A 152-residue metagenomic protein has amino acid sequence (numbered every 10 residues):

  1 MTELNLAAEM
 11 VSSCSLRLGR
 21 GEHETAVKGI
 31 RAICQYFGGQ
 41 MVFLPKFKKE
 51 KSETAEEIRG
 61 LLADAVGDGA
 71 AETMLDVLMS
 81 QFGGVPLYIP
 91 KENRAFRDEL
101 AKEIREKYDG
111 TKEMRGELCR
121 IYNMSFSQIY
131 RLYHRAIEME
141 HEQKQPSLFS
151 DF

Functional and structural regions predicted by a protein language model:
M1-L61, V77-M79, G84-V85: DNA-contacting interfaces and partner/effector-binding or oligomerization modules in DNA-centric proteins
G39-F47, M79-E103, F149-D151: Short, Lys/Arg-enriched anionic-surface-contact patches
A55, F96-E113: Short, amphipathic alpha-helical "recognition" segments used to contact nucleic acids or chromatin
R59-D64, E106, P146-F152: Intrinsically disordered, low-complexity basic tails/linkers immediately adjacent to helix-turn-helix/homeobox/MYB/SANT
D64, D68, S80-G84, Y88 (+1 more regions): Amphipathic alpha-helical interaction surfaces
G67-L75: Short, charge-rich, low-complexity alpha-helical interaction segments
M114-S125, I129: Short alpha-helical "recognition helix" segments of helix-turn-helix
Y133, E140: DNA major-groove recognition helix of helix-turn-helix
